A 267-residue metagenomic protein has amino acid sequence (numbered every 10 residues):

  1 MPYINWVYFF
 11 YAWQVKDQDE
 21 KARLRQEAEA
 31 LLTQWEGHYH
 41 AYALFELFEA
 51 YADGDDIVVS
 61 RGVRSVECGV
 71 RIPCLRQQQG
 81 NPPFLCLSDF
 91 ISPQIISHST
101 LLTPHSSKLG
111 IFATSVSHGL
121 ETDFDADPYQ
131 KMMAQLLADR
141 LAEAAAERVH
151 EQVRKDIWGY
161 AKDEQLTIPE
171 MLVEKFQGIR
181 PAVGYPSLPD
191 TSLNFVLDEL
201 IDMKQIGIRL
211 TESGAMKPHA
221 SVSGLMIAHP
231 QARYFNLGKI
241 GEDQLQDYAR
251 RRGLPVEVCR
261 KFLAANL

Functional and structural regions predicted by a protein language model:
M1-L102, S107-L136, I157: Active-site loops and adjacent core secondary-structure elements that bind or stabilize anionic groups
P83-H98, S107-L267: C-terminal accessory domains/tails appended to large, multi-domain proteins
